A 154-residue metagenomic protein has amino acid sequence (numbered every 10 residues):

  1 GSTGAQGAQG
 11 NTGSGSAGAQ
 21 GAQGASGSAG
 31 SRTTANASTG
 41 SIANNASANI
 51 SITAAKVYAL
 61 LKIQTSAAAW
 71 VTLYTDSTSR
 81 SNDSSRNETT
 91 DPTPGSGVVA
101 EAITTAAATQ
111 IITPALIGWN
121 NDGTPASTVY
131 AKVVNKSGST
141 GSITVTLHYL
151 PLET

Functional and structural regions predicted by a protein language model:
G1-T34: Collagen/collagen-like triple-helix sequence repeat recognition
G4, G13, S66, T105-A106 (+1 more regions): N-terminal compositionally biased, intrinsically disordered segments and leader/signal-like regions
R32, N36-A37, I42-A43, T124-A126 (+1 more regions): C-terminal interaction-tip segments
A35-S38, I42-S85, H148-P151: Beta-rich globular "head" domains
N36-G40, A100-E101, I117-N120: Beta-strand-rich interaction surfaces with strong enrichment in secreted/lumenal proteins
G40-S47, I103-Q110, A126: Solvent-exposed, conformationally flexible loop/turn segments
I52-A54, A115-W119: Short, hydrophobic beta-strand segments
T72-L116: Terminal beta-strand-rich extracellular "head" domains that mediate receptor/glycan or other ligand binding
